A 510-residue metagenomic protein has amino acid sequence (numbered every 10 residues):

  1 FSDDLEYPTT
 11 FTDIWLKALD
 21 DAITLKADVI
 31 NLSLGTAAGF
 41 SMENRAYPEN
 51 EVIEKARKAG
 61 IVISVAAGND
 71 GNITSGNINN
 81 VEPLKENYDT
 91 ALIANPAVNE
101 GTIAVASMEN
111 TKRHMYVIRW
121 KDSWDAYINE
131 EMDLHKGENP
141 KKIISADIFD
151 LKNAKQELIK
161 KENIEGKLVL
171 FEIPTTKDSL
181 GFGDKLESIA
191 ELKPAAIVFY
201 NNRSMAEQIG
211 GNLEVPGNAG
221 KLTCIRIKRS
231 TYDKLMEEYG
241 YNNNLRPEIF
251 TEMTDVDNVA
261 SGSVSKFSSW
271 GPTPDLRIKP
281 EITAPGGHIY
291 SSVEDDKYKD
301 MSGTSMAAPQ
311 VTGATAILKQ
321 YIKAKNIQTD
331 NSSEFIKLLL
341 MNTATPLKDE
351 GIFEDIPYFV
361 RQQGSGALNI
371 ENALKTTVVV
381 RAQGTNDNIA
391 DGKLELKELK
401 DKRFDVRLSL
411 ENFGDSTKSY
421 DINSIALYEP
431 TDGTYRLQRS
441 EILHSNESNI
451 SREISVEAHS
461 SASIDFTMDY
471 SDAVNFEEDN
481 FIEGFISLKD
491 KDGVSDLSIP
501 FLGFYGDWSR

Functional and structural regions predicted by a protein language model:
F1, D28, F182-N212, T283-I352 (+1 more regions): Hydrolase catalytic cores
F1-G39, A106-E109, D147-E157, N163 (+1 more regions): Subtilisin-like peptidase catalytic core
F1-T9, K58, V98-T102, M108-R113 (+2 more regions): Subtilisin-like serine protease catalytic core
N69-K161: Noncatalytic luminal/extracellular "stalk/propeptide" segments of secretory-pathway proteins
D133-K228: Extracellular/luminal Protease-associated
S263-S268, I370-D415, D479, R510: Beta-sheet-dominated interaction scaffolds and their linkers
V380-K393, G414-T467: Surface-exposed binding patches on compact interaction domains or structured appendages
S471-W508: Terminal connector regions
